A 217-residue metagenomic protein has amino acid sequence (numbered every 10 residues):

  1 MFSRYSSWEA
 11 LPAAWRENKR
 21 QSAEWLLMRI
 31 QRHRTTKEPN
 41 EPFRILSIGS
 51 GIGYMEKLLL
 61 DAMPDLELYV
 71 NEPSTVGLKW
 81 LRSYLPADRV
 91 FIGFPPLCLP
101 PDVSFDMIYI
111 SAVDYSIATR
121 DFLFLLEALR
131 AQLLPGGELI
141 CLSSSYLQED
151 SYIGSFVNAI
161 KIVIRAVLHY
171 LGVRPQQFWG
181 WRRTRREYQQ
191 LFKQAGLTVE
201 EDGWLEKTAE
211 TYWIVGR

Functional and structural regions predicted by a protein language model:
M1-K37, E41-F43, S47-P100, I140-R217: Class I (Rossmann-like) S-adenosyl-L-methionine-dependent methyltransferase catalytic domain, capturing the SAM-binding
Y109: A conserved beta-strand element that flanks and buttresses the S-adenosyl-L-methionine
A112-S116: Short catalytic micro-motifs in class I SAM-dependent methyltransferases
A118-R120: Short N-terminal helix/helix-N-cap motif within the alpha/beta-hydrolase-1
L123-P135: A short glycine-rich, Lys/Arg-flanked "PGG" loop and its adjoining helix->strand segment in the class I
